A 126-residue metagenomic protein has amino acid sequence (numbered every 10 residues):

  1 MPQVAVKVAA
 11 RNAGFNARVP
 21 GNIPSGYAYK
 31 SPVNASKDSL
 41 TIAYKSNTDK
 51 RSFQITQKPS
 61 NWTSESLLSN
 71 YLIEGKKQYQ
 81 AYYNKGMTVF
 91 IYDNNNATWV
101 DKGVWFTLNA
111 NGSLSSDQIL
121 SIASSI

Functional and structural regions predicted by a protein language model:
M1-D101: Short, solvent-exposed recognition patches
K102-I126: Surface-exposed amphipathic alpha-helical segments
